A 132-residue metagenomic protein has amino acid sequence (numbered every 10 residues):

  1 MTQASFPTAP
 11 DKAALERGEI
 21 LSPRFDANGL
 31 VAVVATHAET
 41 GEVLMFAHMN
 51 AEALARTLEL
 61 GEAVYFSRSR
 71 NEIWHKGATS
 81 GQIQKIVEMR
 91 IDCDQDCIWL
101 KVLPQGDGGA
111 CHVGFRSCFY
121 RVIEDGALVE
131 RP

Functional and structural regions predicted by a protein language model:
T2-L30, H37-L44, M49-P132: C-terminal binding/interaction regions
